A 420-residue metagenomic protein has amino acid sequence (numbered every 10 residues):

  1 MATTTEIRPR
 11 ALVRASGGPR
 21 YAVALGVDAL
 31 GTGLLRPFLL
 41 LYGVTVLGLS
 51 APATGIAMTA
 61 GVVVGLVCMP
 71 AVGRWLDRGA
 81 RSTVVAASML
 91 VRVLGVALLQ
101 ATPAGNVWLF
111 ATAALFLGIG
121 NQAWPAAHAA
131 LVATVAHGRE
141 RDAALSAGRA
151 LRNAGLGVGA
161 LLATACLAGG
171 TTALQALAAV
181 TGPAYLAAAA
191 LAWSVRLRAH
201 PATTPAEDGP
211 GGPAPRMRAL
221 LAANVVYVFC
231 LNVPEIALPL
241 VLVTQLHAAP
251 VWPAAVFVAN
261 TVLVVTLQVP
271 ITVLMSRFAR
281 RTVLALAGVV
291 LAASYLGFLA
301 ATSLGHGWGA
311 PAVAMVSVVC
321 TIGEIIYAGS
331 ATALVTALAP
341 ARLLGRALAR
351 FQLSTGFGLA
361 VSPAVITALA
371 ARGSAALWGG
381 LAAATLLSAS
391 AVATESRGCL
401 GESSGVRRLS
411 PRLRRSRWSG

Functional and structural regions predicted by a protein language model:
R8-V63, M217-N260: Helix-loop boundary and gating motifs at the non-cytosolic
G26, V107-A123, G309-I326: Hydrophobic core of transmembrane alpha-helices in multi-pass small-molecule transporters, especially MFS/SLC-type
T45, V158-L177, V361-G380: Transmembrane alpha-helix termini and helix-breaking/packing motifs in multi-pass membrane transporters
L66-A104: Conserved MFS/SLC helix-loop-helix module at the cytosolic interface between two early adjacent transmembrane helices
V67-R81, L167, T266-L284, A370: Helix-to-loop junctions at the C-terminal end of transmembrane segments in multipass secondary transporters
L90-A104, V289-H306: C-terminal ends and interior cores of transmembrane alpha-helices in multi-pass membrane transporters/permeases
A113-A154: Cytoplasmic helix-loop-helix junction between adjacent transmembrane helices in 12-TM secondary transporters
Q175-S194, W378-T394: Symmetry-related core transmembrane helices of the 12-TM Major Facilitator Superfamily/SLC fold
